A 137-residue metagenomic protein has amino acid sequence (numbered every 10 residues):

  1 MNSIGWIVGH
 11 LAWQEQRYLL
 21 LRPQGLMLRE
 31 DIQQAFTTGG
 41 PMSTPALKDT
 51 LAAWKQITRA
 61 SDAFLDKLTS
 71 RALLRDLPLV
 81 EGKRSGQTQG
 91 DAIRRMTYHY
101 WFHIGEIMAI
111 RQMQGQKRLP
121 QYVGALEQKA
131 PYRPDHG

Functional and structural regions predicted by a protein language model:
M1-T37, L79-G137: Short, contiguous alpha-helical
G39-L79, Q87-W101: Acidic/histidine-rich alpha-helical segments that form the ligand environment of transition-metal centers
